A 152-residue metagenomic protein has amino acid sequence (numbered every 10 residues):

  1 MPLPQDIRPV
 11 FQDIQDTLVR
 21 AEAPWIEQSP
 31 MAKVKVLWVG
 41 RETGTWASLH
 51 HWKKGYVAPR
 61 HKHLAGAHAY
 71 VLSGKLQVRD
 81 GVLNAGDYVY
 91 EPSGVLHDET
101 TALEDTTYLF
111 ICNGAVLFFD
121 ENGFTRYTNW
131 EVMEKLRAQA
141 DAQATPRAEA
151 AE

Functional and structural regions predicted by a protein language model:
M1-G44, F124-E152: A short, N-terminal "cap"/entry segment at the start of jelly-roll beta-barrel domains of the cupin/DSBH fold
S29-K62, P92-L96: Conserved short histidine dyad/triad with adjacent acidic residue
K33, A67, E104: Residues that flank catalytic or metal-binding motifs in active/ligand-binding sites
A47-W52, V71-G74, Y88-Y90, E99 (+1 more regions): Short, well-ordered beta-strand segments in beta-rich or mixed alpha/beta enzyme and ligand-binding folds
K54, H63-V78: Glycine- and acidic-residue-biased ligand/ion/polar-headgroup-sensing regions
V78-D98: Short acidic-glycine-tyrosine-enriched beta hairpin
S93-N122: Ligand-binding loop in jelly-roll beta-barrel domains
